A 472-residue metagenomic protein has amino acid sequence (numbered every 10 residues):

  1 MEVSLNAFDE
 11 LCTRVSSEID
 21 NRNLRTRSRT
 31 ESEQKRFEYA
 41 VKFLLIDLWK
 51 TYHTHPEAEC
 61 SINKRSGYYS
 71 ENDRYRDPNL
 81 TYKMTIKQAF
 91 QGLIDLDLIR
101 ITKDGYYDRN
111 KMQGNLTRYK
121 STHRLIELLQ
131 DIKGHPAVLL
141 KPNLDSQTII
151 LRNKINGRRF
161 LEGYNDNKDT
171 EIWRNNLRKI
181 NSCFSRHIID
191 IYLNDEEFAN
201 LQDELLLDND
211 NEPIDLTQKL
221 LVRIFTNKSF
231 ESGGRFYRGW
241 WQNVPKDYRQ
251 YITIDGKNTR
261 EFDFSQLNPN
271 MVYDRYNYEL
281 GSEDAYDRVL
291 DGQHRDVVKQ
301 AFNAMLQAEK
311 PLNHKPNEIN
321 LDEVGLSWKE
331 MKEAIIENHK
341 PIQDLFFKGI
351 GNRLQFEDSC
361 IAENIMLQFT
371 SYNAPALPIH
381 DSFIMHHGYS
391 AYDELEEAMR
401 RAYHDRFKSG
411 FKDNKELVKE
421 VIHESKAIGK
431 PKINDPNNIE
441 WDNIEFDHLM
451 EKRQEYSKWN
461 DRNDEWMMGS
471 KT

Functional and structural regions predicted by a protein language model:
M1-H55, L98, Y106-Y107, Q113 (+2 more regions): Conserved catalytic core of nucleic-acid polymerases
R27, P56-K83, G234, G239-G349: Helical catalytic core of nucleic-acid polymerases
P78-I101: Short amphipathic alpha-helical interaction segments
I86, S359-A362, Y392, E396: Generic alpha-helical secondary structure
T117-R295, H380-S382: Acidic, glycine-rich two-metal-ion catalytic cores of nucleic acid-processing enzymes
F264-N268, D358, H387-Y389: Short, flexible loop/turn elements at secondary-structure junctions
E309-P316, A391-T472: C-terminal polymerase-core module
L377-H387: Amphipathic alpha-helical/coiled-coil segments positioned at domain termini
